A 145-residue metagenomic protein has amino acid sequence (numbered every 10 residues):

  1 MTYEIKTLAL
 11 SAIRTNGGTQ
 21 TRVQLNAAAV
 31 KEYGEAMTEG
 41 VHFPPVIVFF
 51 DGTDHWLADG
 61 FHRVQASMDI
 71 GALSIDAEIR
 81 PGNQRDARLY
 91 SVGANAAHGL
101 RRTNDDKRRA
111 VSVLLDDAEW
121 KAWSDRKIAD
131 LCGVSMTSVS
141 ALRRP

Functional and structural regions predicted by a protein language model:
M1-R80, S91: Short, charged/polar connector segments at secondary-structure boundaries
G17, M37-V41, A96-A97, L115 (+1 more regions): Generic secondary-structure transition motif, activating predominantly at the C-termini of alpha-helices
N26, R85, N104-K107: Generic alpha-helical segment signature
A29-E32, A87, S91, A110 (+1 more regions): Exposed alpha-helical structural elements
G52, N83-Q84, P145: Short secondary-structure capping/turn micro-motifs that flank functional sites
R80-P81, L142: Residue-level "edge-of-site" marker
G82-R101: Basic, amphipathic alpha-helix used for nucleic-acid engagement in HTH/winged-helix/SANT-Myb modules and analogous
A97-P145: Alpha-helical interaction elements
